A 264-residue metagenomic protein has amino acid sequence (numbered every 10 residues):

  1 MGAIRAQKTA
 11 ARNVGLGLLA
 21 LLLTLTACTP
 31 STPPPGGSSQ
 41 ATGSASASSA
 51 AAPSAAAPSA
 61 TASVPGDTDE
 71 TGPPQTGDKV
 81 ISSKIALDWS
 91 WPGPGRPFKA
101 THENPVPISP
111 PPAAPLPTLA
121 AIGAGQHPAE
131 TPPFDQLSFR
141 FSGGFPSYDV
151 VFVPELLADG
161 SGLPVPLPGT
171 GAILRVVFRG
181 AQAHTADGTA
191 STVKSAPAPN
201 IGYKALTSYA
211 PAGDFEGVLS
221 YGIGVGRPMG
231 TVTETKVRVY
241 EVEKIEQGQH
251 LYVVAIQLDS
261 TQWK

Functional and structural regions predicted by a protein language model:
A3-L18: Bacterial N-terminal signal peptides that target proteins for export
K8-T9, A41, T71, V242: Intrinsic disorder/low-complexity segments enriched in polar/small residues
G15-G17, S31-P35: Long, low-complexity, serine/threonine/proline-rich intrinsically disordered regulatory regions in eukaryotic signaling
T24-A27: C-terminal motif of bacterial Sec signal peptides marking the signal peptidase cleavage site
T29-S31, S59-K264: Short linear recognition/processing motifs and adjacent strand/loop elements at protein termini and domain edges
G37-V64: Extracellular mucin-like PTS domains
